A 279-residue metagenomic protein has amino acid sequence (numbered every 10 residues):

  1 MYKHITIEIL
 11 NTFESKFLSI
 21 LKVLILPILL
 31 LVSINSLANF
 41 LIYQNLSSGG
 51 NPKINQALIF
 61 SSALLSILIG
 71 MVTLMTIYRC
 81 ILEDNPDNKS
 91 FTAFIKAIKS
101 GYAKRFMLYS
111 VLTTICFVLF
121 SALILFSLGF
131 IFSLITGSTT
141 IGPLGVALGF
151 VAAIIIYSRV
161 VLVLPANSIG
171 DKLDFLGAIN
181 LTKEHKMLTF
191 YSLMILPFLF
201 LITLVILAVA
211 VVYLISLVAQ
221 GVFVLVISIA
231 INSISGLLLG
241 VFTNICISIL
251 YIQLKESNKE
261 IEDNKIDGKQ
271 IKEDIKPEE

Functional and structural regions predicted by a protein language model:
M1-S33, F94-L119, I156-T203, L254: Interfacial aromatic "cap" segments that immediately flank transmembrane helices in multipass membrane proteins
K3, I7-S66, G70: N-terminal first transmembrane alpha-helix
S19-L24, N55, I59, A63 (+4 more regions): Residue-level signature of transmembrane alpha-helical entry/exit and packing/kink sites in multi-pass membrane
V32, S62, M71, T114 (+5 more regions): Small-residue-enriched transmembrane alpha-helices
S47-I69, T73-K89, R159-D171, S192-E279: Juxtamembrane transition segments at transmembrane-helix termini in multipass membrane proteins
T113-F132, F198-I215: Alpha-helical transmembrane segments and their membrane-interface junctions in multi-pass membrane proteins
F132-P143, S216-Q220: Membrane interface segments of multi-pass transport proteins and intramembrane proteases
L144-R159: A structural motif
